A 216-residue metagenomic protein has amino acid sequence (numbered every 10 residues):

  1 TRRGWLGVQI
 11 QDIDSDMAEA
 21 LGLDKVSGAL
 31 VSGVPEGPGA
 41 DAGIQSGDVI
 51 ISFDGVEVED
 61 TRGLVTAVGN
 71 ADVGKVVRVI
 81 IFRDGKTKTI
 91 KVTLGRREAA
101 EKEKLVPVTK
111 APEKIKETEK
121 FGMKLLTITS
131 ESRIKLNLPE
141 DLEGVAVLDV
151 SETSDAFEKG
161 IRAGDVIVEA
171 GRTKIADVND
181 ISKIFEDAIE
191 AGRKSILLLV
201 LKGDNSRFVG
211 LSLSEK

Functional and structural regions predicted by a protein language model:
T1-K216: C-terminal recognition in membrane/secretory proteostasis and scaffolding
